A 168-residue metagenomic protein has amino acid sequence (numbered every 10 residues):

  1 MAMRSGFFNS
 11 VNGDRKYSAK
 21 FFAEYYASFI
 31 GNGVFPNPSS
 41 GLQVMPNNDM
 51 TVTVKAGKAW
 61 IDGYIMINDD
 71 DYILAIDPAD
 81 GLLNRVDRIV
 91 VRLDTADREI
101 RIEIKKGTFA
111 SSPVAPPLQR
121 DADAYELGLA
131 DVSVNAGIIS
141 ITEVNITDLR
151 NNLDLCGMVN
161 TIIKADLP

Functional and structural regions predicted by a protein language model:
M1-W60: N-terminal "first-domain core" detector
S5-G13, T51-P168: Beta-strand-rich solenoidal segments
